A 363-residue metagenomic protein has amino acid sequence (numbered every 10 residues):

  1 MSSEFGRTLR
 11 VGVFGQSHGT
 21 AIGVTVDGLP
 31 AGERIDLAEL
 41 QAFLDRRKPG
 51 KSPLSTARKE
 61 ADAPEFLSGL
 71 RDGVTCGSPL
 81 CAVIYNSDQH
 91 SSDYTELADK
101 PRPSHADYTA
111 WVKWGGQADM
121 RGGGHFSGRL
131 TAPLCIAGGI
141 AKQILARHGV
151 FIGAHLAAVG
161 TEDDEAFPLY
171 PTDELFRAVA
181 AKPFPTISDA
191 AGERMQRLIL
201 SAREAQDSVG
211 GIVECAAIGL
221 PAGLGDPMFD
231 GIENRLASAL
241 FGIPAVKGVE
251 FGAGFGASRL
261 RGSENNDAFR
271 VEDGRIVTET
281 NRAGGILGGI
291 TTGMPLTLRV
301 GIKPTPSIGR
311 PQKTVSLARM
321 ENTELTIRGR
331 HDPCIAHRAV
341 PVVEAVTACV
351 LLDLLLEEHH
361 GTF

Functional and structural regions predicted by a protein language model:
M1-F363: Generic N-terminal targeting/processing segments that precede catalytic cores or assembly contacts
